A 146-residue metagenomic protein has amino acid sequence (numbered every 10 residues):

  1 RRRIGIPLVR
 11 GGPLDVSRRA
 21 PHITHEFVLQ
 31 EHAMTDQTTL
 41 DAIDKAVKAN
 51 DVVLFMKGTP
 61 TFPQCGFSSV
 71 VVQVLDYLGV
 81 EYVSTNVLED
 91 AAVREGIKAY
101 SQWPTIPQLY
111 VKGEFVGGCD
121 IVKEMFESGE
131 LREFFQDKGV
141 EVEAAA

Functional and structural regions predicted by a protein language model:
R1-R2, I6-A33: Short, Lys/Arg-enriched N-terminal segments with co-localized hydrophobic residues within the first ~10-30 amino acids
L29-D44: Flexible, polar/low-complexity N-terminal or interdomain linker segments that lie immediately upstream of folded
D44-L78: Local sequence-structure signature of Cys/Sec-based thiol-disulfide redox active-site neighborhoods
V80-R94: Thiol-based oxidoreductase modules, predominantly thioredoxin-like and allied folds used for disulfide exchange
A99-T105: Thiol/disulfide oxidoreductase modules built on the thioredoxin-like
K112-E141: Non-catalytic, surface beta->alpha helical segment in thiol-disulfide oxidoreductase systems
V142-A146: Ubiquitin/ubiquitin-like proteostasis machinery centered on ERAD and p97/Cdc48
